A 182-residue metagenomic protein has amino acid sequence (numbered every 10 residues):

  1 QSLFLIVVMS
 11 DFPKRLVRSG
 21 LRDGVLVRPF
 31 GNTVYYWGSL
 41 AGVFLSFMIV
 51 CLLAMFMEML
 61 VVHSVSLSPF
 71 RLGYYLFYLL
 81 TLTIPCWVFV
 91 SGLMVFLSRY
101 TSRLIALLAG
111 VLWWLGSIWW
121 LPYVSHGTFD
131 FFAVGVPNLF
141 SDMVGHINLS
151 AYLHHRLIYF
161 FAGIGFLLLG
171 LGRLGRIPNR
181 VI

Functional and structural regions predicted by a protein language model:
Q1-F12, Y36-I105, L139-A151: Secretory targeting signals
I6-G31: Transmembrane helix boundary and interhelical loop/hinge segments in multi-pass membrane proteins
V17-L26, G92-S102, G172-V181: Cytoplasmic membrane-interface regions of multi-pass membrane proteins
F30-A41, I182: Interfacial transmembrane-helix boundary/kink motif in multi-pass membrane proteins
L104-V181: Terminal transmembrane helical anchor/hairpin motif
